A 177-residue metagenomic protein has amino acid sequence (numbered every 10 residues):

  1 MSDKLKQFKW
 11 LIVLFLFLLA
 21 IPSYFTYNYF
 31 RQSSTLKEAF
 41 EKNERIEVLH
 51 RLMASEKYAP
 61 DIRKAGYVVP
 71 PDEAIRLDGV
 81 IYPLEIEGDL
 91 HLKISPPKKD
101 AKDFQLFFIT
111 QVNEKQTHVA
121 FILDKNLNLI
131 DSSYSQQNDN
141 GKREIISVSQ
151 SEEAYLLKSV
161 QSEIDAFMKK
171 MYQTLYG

Functional and structural regions predicted by a protein language model:
M1-Q7: Short, Lys/Arg-rich N-terminal segment immediately upstream of the first membrane anchor
Q7-I12, E47, K102, E114: Intrinsically disordered, low-complexity segments enriched in glycine/proline and serine/threonine
F8, S34, N43, S55-K57 (+4 more regions): Short, flexible coil/linker elements and helix-boundary hinge sites characteristic of intrinsically disordered
W10-F25: Hydrophobic membrane-insertion alpha-helices, especially the h-region of bacterial N-terminal signal peptides
P22-D100: N-terminal export/targeting and maturation segments
Y82-G177: Extracytoplasmic electrostatic interaction patches
